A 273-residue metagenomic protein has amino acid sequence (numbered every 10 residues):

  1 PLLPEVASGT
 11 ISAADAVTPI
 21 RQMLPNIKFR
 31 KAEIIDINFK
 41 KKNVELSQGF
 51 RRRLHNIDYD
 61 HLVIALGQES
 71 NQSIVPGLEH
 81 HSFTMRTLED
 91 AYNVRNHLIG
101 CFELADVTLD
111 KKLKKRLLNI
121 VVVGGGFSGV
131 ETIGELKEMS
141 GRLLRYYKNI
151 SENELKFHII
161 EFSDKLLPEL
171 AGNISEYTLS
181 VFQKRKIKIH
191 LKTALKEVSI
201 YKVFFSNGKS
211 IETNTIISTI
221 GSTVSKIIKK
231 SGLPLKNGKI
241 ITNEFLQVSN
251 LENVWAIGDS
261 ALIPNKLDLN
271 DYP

Functional and structural regions predicted by a protein language model:
P1-D36, I120-V121, F127-E169: Beta1-alpha1 glycine-rich phosphate/pyrophosphate-binding loop at the start of Rossmann-like nucleotide-binding domains
P25-N38, Q183-V198: A conserved beta-strand/loop element that lines the FAD pocket in flavoprotein oxidoreductases
K28-V121, I217: FAD-binding core/adjacent interface of flavoenzyme oxidoreductases
L46-R51, F205-N207, E244: Short acidic, glycine-rich loop/turn motifs
S47, A65-L66, T193, S206 (+2 more regions): Short, well-ordered coil/turn residues at beta-beta hairpins and beta-strand->alpha-helix junctions within
G67-S70, I133, S222-V224: Short glycine-rich anion-binding loops that position phosphate/pyrophosphate groups of nucleotides and phosphorylated
H81-L109, K202, S210-P273: FAD-site-proximal beta/loop scaffold in flavoenzymes
